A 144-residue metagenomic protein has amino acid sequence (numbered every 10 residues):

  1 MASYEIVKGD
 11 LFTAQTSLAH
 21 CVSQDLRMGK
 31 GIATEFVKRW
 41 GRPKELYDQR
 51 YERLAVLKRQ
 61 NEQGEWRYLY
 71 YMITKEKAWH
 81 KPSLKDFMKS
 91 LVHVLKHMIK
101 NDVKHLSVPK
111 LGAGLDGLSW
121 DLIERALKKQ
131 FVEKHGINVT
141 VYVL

Functional and structural regions predicted by a protein language model:
M1-L144: Macrodomain-like recognition of ADP-ribose-binding/processing modules
